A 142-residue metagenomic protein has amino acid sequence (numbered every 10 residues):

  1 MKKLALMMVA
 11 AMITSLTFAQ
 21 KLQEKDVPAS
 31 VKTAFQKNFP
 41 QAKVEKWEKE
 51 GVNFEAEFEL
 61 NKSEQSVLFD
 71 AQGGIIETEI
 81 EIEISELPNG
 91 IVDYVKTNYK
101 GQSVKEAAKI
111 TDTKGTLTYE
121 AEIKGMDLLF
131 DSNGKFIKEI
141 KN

Functional and structural regions predicted by a protein language model:
M1-L22: Bacterial Sec-dependent N-terminal signal peptides
L22-V44, S85-S103: Short, non-transmembrane alpha-helical segments in secretory-pathway proteins
Q36-E79: Acidic (E/D-rich), amphipathic helical modules within compact regulatory domains
E48-E50, I110-K114: A short beta-turn/loop motif at secondary-structure boundaries
A56-E57, G115-M126: Conserved histidines in hydrophobic membrane contexts and catalytic metal-binding motifs
N61, Q65-K105: Mid-chain, structured segments of secreted extracytoplasmic proteins
D127, D131-N142: Short, low-complexity, Pro/Ser/Thr/Gly-rich segments in the mature regions of secreted, periplasmic
